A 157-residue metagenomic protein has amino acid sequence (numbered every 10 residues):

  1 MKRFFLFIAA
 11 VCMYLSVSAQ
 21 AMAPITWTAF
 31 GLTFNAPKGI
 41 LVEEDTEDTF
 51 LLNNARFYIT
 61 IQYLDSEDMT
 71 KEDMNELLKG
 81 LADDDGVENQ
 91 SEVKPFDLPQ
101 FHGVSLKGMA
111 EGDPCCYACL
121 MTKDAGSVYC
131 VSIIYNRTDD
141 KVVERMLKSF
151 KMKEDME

Functional and structural regions predicted by a protein language model:
F4-A19: Sec-dependent N-terminal signal peptides
Q20, A29-L41, A82, V131-E157: Surface-exposed amphipathic alpha-helical segments
F30-N75, M109, D113: Secretory pathway targeting signatures of secreted, lumenal, and periplasmic proteins
K38, L78-G126: Signature of long, low-cysteine stretches enriched in small and polar/charged residues
D45-E47, E111-C119, C130, V142-R145: Short, surface-exposed coil-to-beta transition loops
I61-Q62, G126-Y135: Short, well-ordered beta-strand elements
K71-L78, V143-L147: Extracytoplasmic/secreted envelope proteins and their assembly/folding machinery, especially bacterial periplasmic
